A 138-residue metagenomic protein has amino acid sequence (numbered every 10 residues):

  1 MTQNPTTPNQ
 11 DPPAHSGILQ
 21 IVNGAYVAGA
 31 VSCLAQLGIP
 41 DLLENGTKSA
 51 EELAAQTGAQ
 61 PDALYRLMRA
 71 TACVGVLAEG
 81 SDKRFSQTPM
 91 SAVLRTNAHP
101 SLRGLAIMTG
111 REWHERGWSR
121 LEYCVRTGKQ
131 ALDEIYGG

Functional and structural regions predicted by a protein language model:
T2-G138: Conserved Class I S-adenosyl-L-methionine-dependent methyltransferase catalytic core
